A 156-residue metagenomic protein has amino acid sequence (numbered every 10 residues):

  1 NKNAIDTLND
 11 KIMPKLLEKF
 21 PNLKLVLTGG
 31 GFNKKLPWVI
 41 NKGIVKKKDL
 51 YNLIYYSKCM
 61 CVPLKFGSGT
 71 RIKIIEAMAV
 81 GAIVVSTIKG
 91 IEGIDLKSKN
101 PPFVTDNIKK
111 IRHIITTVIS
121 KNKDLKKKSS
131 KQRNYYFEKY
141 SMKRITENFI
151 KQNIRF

Functional and structural regions predicted by a protein language model:
N1-K48, Y55: Conserved catalytic-core segment of nucleotide-activated headgroup transferases in glycan assembly
I5-N9, L25, A77, I111 (+1 more regions): A structural motif in glycosyltransferase catalytic domains
K48-D49, K110: Short acidic active-site motifs
Y55-G69, V80-I83: Acidic donor-binding loop of glycosyltransferase active sites
K73-A79, I83-T87: Short hydrophobic beta-strand element within catalytic cores of glycosyltransferases and related nucleotide-activated
I88-V104: Short acidic/histidine- and often glycine-rich active-site loop of Leloir-type glycosyltransferases that engages
P101-K109, T117-N122: Conserved acidic donor-binding segment of nucleotide-sugar-dependent glycosyltransferases
K123-I154: A charged, aromatic-enriched C-terminal amphipathic alpha-helix characteristic of glycosyltransferases across folds
